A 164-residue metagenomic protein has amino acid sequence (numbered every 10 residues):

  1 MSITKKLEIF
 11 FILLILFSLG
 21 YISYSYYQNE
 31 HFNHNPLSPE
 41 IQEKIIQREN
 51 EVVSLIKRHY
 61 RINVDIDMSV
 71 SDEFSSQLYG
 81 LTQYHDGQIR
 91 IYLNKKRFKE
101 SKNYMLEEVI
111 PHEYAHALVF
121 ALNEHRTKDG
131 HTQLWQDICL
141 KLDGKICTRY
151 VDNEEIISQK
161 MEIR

Functional and structural regions predicted by a protein language model:
S2-I66, S71-Y104, A121-R164: Metalloprotease/metallohydrolase-associated module, dominated by Zn2+-dependent proteases
E108-A121: Active-site recognition of the HExxH zinc-binding catalytic motif
